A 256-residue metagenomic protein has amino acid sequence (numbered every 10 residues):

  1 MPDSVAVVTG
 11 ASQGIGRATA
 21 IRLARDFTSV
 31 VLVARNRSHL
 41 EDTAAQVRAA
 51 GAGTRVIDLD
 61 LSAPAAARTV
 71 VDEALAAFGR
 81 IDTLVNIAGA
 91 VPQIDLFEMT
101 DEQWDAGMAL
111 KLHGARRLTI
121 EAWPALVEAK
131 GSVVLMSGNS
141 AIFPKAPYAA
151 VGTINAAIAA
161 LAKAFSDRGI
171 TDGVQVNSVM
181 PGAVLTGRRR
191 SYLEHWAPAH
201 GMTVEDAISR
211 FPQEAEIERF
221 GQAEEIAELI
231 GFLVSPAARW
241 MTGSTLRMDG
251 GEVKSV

Functional and structural regions predicted by a protein language model:
V5, S12-Q13: Conserved glycine-rich cofactor-binding loop
G14, F143, G231, T242-V256: Short C-terminal tail/terminal secondary-structure segment of NAD(P)H-dependent dehydrogenase/reductase domains
F27-D42: Conserved glycine-rich Rossmann-like NAD(P)H-binding loop of the short-chain dehydrogenase/reductase
D95-L96, Q103-M108, F211: Substrate-binding pocket helix/loop in short-chain dehydrogenase/reductase
P124, D167-R168, R239: Alpha-helical segment proximal to the catalytic Tyr-Lys
S132-I158, A162-T171, A183-V184: Catalytic loop of short-chain dehydrogenase/reductase
I170, Q175, M241-G243: Short, small/polar-rich loop/turn modules that mediate ligand/substrate recognition or access, typified
